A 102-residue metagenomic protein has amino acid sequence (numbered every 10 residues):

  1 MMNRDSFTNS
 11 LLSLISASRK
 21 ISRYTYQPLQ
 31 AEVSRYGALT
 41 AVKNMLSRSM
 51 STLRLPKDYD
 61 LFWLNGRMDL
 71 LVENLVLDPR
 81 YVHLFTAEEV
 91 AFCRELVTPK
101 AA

Functional and structural regions predicted by a protein language model:
M1, S13-A17, P28-L29, K43-N44 (+1 more regions): Charged, low-complexity surface segments at secondary-structure and domain boundaries
M1-I21, E95-P99: Charged, compositionally biased N-terminal leader segments and the immediate start of the first structured element
N3, K20-S22, E32, L77 (+1 more regions): A general marker of short, structured functional hotspots
R4-T8, Y26, A38-L39, M68 (+1 more regions): Short amphipathic alpha-helical segments that mediate assembly, nucleic-acid/protein binding, or membrane association
S10-S13, Y24, M50-K57, L70 (+2 more regions): Accessory DNA-engaging acidic/polar modules
I15-L64: Amphipathic alpha-helical packing elements
L61-A102: Amphipathic alpha-helical binding modules
